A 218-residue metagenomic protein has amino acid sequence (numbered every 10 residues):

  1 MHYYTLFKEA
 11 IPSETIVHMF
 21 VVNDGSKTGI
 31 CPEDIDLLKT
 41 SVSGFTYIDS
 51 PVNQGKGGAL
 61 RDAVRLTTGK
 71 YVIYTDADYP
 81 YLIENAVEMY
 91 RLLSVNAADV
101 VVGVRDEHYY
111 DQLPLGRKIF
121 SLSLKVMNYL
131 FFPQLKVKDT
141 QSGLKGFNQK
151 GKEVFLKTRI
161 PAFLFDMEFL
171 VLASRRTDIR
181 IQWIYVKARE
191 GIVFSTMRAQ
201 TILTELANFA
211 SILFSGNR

Functional and structural regions predicted by a protein language model:
M1-L6, G25: Active-site beta-to-alpha loop of glycosyltransferases that engages the nucleotide-sugar donor
T5, E9, S13, Q134 (+1 more regions): Hydrophobic helical membrane-anchoring modules
T15-S26, I48-S50: Short beta-strand/loop segment that forms part of the nucleotide-sugar
H18-M19, Y47, V100, F169 (+1 more regions): Hydrophobic/aromatic residues located in beta-strands of well-ordered beta-sheets within soluble catalytic
N23-D34, Y79: A conserved acidic beta->alpha catalytic loop
P32-L66: Conserved donor nucleotide-binding strand/loop of the catalytic core
V52-Q54, G58-L66, Y71, I83-T158 (+2 more regions): Acceptor/aglycone-binding surface of glycosyltransferases and processive sugar-polymer synthases
